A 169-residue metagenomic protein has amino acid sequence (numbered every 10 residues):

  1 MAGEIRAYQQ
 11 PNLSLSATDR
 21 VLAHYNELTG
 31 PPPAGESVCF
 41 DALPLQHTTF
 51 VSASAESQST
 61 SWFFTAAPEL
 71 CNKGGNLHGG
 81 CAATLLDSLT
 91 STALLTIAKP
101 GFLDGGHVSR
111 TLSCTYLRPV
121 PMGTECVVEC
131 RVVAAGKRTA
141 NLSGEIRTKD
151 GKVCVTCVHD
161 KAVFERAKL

Functional and structural regions predicted by a protein language model:
M1-L169: Terminal targeting signals and extreme-terminal segments of soluble enzymes
